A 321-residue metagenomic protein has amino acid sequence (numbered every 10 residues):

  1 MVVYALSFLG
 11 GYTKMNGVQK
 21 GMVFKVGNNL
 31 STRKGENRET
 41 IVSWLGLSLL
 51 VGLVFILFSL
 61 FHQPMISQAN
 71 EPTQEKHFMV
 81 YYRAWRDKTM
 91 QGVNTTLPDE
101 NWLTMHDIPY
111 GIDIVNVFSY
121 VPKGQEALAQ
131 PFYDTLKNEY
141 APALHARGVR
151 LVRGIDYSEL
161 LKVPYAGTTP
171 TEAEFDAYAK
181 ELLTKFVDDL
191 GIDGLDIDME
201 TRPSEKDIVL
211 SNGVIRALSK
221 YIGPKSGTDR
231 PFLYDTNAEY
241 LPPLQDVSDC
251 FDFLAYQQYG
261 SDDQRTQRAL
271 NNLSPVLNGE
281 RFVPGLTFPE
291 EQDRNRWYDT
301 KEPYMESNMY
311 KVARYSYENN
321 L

Functional and structural regions predicted by a protein language model:
V3, Y12-K14: Short, positively charged and aromatic/hydrophobic N-terminal segments
M15-E36: N-terminal Lys/Arg-rich, disordered targeting/topogenic segments
G35-V80: Bacterial Sec-dependent N-terminal signal peptides
N70-S307: Chitinase-like catalytic core of GlcNAc-active glycosidases
M309-L321: C-terminal accessory extensions appended to soluble enzyme cores
